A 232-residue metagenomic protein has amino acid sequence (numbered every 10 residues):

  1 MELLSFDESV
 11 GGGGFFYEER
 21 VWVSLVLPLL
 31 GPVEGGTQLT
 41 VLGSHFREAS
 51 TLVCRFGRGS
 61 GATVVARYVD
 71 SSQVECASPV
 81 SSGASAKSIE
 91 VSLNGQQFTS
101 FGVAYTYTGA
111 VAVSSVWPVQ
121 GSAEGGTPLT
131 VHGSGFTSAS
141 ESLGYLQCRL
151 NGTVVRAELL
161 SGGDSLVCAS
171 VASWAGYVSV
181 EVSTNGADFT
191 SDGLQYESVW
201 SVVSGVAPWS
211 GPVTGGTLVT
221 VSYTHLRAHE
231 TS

Functional and structural regions predicted by a protein language model:
L3-Y17, G95-T108, G186-S198: Terminal edge beta-strands and adjacent linker/stalk segments of extracellular immunoglobulin-superfamily beta-sandwich
R20-V26, A110-V116, W200-V206: Proline-enriched interdomain boundary motifs that mark the N-terminal boundary and often initiate the first structured
L30-G35, Q120-G125, S210-G215: Short, solvent-exposed loop/linker segments at the N-terminal edge of repeated beta-sheet extracellular domains
L39-G43, L129-G133, V219-Y223: Aromatic/hydrophobic beta-strand junction motif of beta-rich domains
G61-S71, G102, G152-L160: Short, surface-exposed loop motifs enriched in S/T, G, D/E and P with embedded aromatic residues
V80-S85, A172-G176: Surface-exposed, short loops/turns at beta-strand junctions within beta-sandwich domains
T224-T231: Conserved small/polar residues in nucleotide/adenosyl-binding loops
